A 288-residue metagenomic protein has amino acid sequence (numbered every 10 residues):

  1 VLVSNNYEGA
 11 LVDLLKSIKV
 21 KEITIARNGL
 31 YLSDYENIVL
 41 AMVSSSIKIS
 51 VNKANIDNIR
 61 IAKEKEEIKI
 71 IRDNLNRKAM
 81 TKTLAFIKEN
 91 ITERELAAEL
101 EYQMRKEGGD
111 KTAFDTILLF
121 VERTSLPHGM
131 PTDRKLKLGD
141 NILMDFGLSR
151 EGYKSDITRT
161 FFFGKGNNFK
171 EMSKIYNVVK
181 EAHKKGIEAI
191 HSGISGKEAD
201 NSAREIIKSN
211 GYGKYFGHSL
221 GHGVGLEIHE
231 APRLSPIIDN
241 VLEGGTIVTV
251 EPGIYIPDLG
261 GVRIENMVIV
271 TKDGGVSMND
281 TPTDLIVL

Functional and structural regions predicted by a protein language model:
V1-L288: Active-site neighborhoods and metal-handling regions in enzymes and metal-associated proteins
